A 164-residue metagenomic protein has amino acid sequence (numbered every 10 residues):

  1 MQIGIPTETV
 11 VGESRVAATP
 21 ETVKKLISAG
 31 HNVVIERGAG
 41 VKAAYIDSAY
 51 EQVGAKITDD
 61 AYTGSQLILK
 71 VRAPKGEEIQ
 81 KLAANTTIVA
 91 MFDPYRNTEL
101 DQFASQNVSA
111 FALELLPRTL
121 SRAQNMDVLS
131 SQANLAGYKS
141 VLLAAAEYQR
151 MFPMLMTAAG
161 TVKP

Functional and structural regions predicted by a protein language model:
Q2, G76-P164: Glycine/serine-rich phosphate-binding loop and adjoining beta1-alpha1 elements at the start of nucleotide-handling
Q2-Q102, Q106: An N-terminal-biased, well-structured beta-alpha scaffold segment characteristic of Rossmann-like dinucleotide-binding
